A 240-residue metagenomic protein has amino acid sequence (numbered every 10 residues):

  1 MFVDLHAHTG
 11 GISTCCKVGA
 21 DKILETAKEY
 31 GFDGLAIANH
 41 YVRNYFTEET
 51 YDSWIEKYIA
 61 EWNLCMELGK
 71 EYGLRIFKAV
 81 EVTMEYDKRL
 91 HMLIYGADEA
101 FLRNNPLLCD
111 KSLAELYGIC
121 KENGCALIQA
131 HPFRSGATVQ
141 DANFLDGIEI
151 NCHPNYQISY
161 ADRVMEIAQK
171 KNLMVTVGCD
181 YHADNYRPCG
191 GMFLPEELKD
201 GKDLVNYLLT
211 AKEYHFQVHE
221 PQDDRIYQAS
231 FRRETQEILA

Functional and structural regions predicted by a protein language model:
M1-K78, T83-E85, N143, N185: An N-terminally biased module of ancient metal coordination in phosphate/nucleic-acid-related enzymes
M1-L5, T9, S13, G19-E25 (+2 more regions): Charged catalytic cores and adjacent phosphate/nucleic-acid-binding surfaces used for phosphate/nucleic-acid chemistry
F2, K28, M66-K70, S112-I128 (+1 more regions): Surface-exposed amphipathic alpha-helices with a cationic face
G11-T14, W54-I55, R103-L107, A126-I128 (+1 more regions): Short, flexible loop segments at the rims of nucleotide/cofactor-binding pockets, characterized by
A36-I37, I128-Q129, E149: Conserved beta-strand positions in the central sheet of alpha/beta enzyme cores
K57-Y58, P106-E115, I158-E166: Active-site-adjacent beta->alpha loops and helix N-cap segments on the catalytic face of soluble alpha/beta enzymes
R89-N123: Binuclear metal-dependent hydrolase catalytic cores centered on His/Asp/Glu-rich metal-binding motifs
